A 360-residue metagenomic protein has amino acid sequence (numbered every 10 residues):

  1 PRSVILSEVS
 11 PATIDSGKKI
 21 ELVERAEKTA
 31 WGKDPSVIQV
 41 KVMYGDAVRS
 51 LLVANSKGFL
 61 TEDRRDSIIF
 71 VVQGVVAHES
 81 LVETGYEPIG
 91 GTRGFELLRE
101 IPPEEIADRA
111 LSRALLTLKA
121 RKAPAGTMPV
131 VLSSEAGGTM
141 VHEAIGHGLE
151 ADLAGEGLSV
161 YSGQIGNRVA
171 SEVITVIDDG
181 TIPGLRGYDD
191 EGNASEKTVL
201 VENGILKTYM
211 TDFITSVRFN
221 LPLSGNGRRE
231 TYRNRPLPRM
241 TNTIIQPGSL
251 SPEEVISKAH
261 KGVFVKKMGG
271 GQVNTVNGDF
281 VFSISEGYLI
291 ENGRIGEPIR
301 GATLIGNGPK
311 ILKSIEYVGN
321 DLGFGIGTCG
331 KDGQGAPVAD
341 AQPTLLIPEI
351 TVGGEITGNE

Functional and structural regions predicted by a protein language model:
P1-R186, N193-E196, E202-I205, N292-R294 (+2 more regions): Active-site bordering "gate/hinge" segments that shape substrate access to catalytic or cofactor-binding pockets
A107, Q164-E360: Dual-mode signal for accessory low-complexity, basic/Gly-rich regions
